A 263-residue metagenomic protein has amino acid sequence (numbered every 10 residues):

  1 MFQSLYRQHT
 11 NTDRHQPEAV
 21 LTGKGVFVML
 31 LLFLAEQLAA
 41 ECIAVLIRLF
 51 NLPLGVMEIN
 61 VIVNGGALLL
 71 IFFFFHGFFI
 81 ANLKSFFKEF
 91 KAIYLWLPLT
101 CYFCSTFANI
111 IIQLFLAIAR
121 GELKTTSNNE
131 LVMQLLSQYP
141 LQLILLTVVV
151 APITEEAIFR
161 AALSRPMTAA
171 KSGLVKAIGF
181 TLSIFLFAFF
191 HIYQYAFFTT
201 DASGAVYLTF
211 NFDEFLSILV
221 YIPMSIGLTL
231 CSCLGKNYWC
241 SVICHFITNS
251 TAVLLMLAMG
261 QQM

Functional and structural regions predicted by a protein language model:
S4-A35, G55-E58, F78-I110, A169-I178: Interfacial transmembrane-helix boundary/kink motif in multi-pass membrane proteins
V26-E41, V61-G65, L69, Y94 (+10 more regions): Alpha-helical transmembrane spans of integral membrane proteins, capturing the lipid-embedded, hydrophobic core of TM
V28-F78, K124-Q134, Q142: Alpha-helical transmembrane segments in multi-pass membrane proteins
E36-R48, Q113, A117, A252-Q261: Juxtamembrane/transmembrane-helix interface segments of polytopic membrane transporters
A40, A44, I71-H76, Q113 (+3 more regions): Structural signal for membrane-spanning alpha-helices in multi-pass inner-membrane proteins, emphasizing helix cores
N51-L54, I80-T154, S164, A169 (+2 more regions): Juxtamembrane helix-loop-helix connectors linking adjacent transmembrane helices in multi-pass membrane enzymes
F72-N82, C231-G235: Structural signal for the C-terminal ends of transmembrane alpha-helices and the immediately following loop
I110, S137-M263: Transmembrane helix-loop-helix hairpins at the membrane interface of multi-pass integral membrane proteins
